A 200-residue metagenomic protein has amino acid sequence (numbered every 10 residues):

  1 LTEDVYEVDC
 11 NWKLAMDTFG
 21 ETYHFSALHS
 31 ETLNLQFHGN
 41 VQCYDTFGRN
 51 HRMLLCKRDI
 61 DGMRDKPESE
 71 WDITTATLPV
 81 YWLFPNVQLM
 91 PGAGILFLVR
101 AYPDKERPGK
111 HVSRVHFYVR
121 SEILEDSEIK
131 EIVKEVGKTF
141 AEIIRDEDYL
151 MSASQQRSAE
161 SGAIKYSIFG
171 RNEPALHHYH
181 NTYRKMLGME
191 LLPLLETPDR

Functional and structural regions predicted by a protein language model:
L1-R200: C-terminal catalytic domain of Rieske-type non-heme iron oxygenases
